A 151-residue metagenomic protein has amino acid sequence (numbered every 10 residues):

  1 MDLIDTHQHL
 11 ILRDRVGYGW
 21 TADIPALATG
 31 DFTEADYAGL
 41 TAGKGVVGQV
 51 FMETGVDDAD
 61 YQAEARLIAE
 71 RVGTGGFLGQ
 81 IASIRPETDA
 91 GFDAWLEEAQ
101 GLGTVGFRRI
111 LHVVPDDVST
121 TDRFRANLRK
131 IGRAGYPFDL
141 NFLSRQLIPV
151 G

Functional and structural regions predicted by a protein language model:
M1-E70, Q100: An N-terminally biased module of ancient metal coordination in phosphate/nucleic-acid-related enzymes
V16-Y18, G75, V150: Single-residue recognition of alpha-helix boundary sites
T29-A38, G91-A94, L147-V150: Alpha-helical scaffolding within the catalytic cores of extracellular/periplasmic polymer-degrading hydrolases
Y61, V150-G151: A short acidic (Asp/Glu
Q62-Q146: Active-site gating/metal-coordination segments in enzymes
